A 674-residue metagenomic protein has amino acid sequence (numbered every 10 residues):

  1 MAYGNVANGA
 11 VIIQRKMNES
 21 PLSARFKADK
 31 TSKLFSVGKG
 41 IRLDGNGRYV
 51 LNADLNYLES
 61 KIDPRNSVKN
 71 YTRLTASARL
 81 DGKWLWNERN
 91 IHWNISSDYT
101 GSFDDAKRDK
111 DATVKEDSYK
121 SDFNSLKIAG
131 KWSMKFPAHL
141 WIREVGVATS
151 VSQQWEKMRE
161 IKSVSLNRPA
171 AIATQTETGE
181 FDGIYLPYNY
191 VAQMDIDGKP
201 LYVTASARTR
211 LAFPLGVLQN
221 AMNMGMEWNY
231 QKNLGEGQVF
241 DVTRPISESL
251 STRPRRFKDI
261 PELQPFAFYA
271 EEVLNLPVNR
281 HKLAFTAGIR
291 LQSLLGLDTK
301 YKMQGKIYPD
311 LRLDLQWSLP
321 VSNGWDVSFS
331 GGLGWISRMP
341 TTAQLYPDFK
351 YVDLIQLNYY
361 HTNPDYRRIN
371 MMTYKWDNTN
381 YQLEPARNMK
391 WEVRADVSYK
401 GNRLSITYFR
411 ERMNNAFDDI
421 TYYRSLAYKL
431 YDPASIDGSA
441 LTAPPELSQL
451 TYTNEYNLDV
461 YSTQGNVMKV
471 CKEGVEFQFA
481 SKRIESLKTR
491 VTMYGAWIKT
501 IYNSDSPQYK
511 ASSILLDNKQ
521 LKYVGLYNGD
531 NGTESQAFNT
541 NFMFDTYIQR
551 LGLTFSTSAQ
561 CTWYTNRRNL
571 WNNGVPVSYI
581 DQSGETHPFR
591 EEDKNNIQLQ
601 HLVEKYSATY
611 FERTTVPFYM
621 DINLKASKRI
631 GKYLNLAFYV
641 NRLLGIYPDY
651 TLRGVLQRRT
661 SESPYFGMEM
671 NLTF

Functional and structural regions predicted by a protein language model:
M1-R25, T673: A beta-strand signature from Gram-negative outer-membrane beta-barrel systems, especially the internal plug domain
R15, A28-S32, L43, L55-K61 (+17 more regions): Transmembrane beta-strands of outer-membrane beta-barrel pores
R25-E59, R65-T113, D117-G146, S150: Transmembrane beta-barrel wall of Gram-negative outer-membrane proteins
D44-L51, L85-W93, P137-R143, L215-N220 (+7 more regions): Repeated loop/turn-to-beta-strand initiation elements of outer-membrane beta-barrel proteins
W84-T100, S121-K300, K306-Y308, P320 (+2 more regions): Face-selective signature of the C-terminal outer-membrane beta-barrel domain
D259-R403, T407-R412: Structural signature of Gram-negative outer-membrane beta-barrels, strongest in the C-terminal barrel of TonB-dependent
V278-R280, Y431-N572: Gram-negative outer-membrane beta-barrel transporters
M413-N415, T421, Q560-S607, V616-F674: C-terminal beta-signal and adjacent terminal beta-strands/loops of Gram-negative outer-membrane beta-barrel proteins
